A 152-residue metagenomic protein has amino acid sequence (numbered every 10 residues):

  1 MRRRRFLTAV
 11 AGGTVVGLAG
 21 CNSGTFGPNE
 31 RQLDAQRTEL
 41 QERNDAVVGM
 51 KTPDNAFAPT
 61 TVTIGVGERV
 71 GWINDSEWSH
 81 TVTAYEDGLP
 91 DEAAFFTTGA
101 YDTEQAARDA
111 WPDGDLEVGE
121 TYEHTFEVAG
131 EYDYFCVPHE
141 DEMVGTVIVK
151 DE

Functional and structural regions predicted by a protein language model:
L7-T14, C21-E152: Extracytoplasmic copper-binding redox domains, predominantly the cupredoxin/blue-copper superfamily
